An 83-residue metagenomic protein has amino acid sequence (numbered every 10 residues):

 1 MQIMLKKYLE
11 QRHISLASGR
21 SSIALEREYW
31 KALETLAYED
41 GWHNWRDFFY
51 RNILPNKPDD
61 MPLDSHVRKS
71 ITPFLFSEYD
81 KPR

Functional and structural regions predicted by a protein language model:
M1, P58-D60: N-terminal flexible/basic segments that precede or flank functional cores
M1-Q2, K81-R83: Short intrinsically disordered terminal tails
Q2-A24: Short Lys/Arg-rich basic patches
A17-R20, H43, D60: Short, exposed beta-strand "edge-strand" segments with a Pro/Gly-rich flavor and a Y/T-containing core
I23-R27, M61: Short, well-ordered coil↔helix boundary/capping segments
E28-W42, R51, P55-N56: Surface-exposed, Lys/Arg-rich phosphate-binding patches that contact polyanionic backbones
M61-P82: C-terminal structural segments of small proteins and small subunits
